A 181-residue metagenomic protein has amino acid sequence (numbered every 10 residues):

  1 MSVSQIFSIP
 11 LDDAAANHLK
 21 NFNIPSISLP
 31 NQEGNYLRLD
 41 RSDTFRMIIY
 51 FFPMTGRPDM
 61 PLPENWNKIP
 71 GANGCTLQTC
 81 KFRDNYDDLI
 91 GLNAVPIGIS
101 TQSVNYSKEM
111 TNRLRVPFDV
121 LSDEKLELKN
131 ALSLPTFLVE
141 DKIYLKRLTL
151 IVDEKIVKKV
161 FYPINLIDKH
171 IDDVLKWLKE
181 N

Functional and structural regions predicted by a protein language model:
M1-N181: Chalcogenol-based redox active-site neighborhoods
